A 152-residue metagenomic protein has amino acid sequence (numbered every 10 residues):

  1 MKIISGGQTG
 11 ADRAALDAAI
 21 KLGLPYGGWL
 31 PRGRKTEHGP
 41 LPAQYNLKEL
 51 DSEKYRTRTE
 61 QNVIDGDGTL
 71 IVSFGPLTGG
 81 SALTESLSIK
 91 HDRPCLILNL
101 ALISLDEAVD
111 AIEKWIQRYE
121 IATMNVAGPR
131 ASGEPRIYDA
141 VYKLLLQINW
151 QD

Functional and structural regions predicted by a protein language model:
K2-T123, R130-G133, I137-W150: Acidic/glycine-enriched connector segments
